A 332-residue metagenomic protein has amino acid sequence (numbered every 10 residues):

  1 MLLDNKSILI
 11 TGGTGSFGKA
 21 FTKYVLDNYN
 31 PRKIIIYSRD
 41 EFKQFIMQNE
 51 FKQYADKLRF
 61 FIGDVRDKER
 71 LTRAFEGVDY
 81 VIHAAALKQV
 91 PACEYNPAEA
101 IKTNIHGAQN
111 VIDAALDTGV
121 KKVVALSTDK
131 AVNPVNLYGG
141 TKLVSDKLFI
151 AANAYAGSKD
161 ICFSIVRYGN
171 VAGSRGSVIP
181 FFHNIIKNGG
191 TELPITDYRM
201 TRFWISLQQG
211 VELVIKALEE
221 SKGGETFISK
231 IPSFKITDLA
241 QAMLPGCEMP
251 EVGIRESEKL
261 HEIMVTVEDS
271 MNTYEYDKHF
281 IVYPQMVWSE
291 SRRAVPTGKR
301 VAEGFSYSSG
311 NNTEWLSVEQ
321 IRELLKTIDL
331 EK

Functional and structural regions predicted by a protein language model:
N5-K6, D117, A151-K332: Strand-loop microenvironment adjacent to phosphate/nucleotide-handling motifs in alpha/beta enzyme folds
S7-L26: N-terminal Rossmann NAD(P)H-binding glycine-rich loop of SDR-like oxidoreductase domains
T11, F75-A84, A125: Rossmann-fold scaffold of SDR-type NAD(P)-dependent oxidoreductases
Y24-K33, G119: Conserved S-adenosyl-L-methionine
N30-K43: Conserved glycine-rich Rossmann-like NAD(P)H-binding loop of the short-chain dehydrogenase/reductase
S38, F61-I62, K102: Conserved residues in the N-terminal Rossmann fold of short-chain dehydrogenase/reductase
R59-Y80: Conserved Rossmann-fold cofactor-binding substructure of NAD(P)-dependent oxidoreductases
H83, L87-L143, K147, A151: Conserved Rossmann-fold NAD(P)-dependent oxidoreductase catalytic core, especially the SDR/UDP-sugar
